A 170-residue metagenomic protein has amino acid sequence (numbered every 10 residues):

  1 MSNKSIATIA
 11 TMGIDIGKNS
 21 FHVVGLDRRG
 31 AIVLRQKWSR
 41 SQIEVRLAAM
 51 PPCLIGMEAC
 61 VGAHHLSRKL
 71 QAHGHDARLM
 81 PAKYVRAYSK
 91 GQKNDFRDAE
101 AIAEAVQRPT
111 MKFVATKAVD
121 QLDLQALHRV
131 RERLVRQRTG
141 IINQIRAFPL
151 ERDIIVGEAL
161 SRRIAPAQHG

Functional and structural regions predicted by a protein language model:
M1-T8, A31-L34: Intrinsically disordered, low-complexity and often Lys/Arg-enriched segments
I9-I16: Two-metal-ion RNase H-like nuclease active-site motif
G17, Q71, L150: Anion (oxyanion) recognition and catalysis
D27-C53: Nucleic-acid-processing active sites and adjacent nucleic-acid-binding tracks, predominantly divalent metal-dependent
A49-A87: Conserved DEDDh/DEDDy metal-dependent 3′-5′ exonuclease domain
A77-R129, I164-H169: Short alpha-helix plus adjacent loop in nuclease-associated cores
R129-G170: Glycine-rich, often acidic, oxyanion-interacting loops/wings at catalytic, nucleic-acid, or phospho-protein interfaces
